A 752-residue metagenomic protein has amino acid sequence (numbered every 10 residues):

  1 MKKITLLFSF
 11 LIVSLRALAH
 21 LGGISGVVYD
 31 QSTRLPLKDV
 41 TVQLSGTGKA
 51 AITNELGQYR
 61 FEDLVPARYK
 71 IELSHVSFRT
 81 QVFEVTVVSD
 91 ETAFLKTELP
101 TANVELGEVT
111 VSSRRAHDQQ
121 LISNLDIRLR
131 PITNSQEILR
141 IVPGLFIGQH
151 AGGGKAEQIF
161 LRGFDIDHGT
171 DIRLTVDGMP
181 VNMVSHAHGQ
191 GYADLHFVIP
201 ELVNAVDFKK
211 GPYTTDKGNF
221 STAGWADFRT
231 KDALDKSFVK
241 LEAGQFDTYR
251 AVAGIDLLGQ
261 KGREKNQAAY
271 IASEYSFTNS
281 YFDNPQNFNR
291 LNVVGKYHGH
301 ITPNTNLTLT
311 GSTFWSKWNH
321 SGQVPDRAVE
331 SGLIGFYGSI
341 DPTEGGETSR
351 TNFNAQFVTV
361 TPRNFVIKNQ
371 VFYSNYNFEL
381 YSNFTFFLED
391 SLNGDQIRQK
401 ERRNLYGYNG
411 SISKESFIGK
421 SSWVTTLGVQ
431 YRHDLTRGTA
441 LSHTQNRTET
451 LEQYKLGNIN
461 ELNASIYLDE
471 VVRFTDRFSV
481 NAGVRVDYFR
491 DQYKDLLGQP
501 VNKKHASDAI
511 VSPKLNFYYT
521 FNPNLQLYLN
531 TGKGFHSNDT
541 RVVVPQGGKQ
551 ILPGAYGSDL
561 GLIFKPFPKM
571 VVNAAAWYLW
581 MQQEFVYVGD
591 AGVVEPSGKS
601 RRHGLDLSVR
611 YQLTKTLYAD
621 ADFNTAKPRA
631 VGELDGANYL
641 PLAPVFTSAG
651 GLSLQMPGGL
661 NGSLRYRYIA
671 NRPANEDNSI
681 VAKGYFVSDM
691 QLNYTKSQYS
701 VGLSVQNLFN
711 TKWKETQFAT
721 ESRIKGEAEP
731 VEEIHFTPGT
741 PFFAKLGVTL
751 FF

Functional and structural regions predicted by a protein language model:
I4, A619, N671-R672, Y694-F752: C-terminal beta-signal and adjacent terminal beta-strands/loops of Gram-negative outer-membrane beta-barrel proteins
Y29, T41-S45, S74-F78, V88-L129 (+3 more regions): Short, acidic, small-residue-rich periplasmic hinge/interaction motif at the N-terminus of Gram-negative outer-membrane
P180-K210, F228-R229, G295, G547: Short acidic/polar hinge/loop motifs at secondary-structure boundaries that mediate gating or recognition
D207-T215, W225-G259, S273, D559: Short strand-turn segments of transmembrane beta-barrel domains in outer membranes, especially the first one or two
A243-F277, F282-S321, G345-P362, G419 (+1 more regions): Transmembrane beta-barrel wall of Gram-negative outer-membrane proteins
G262, Q356, V360, V366-F384 (+4 more regions): Membrane-embedded beta-barrel scaffold of Gram-negative outer-membrane proteins
H300, N304-F314, G346-L496, T520 (+2 more regions): Face-selective signature of the C-terminal outer-membrane beta-barrel domain
S413, D476, Y488, A576-W580 (+2 more regions): Gram-negative outer-membrane beta-barrel transporters
